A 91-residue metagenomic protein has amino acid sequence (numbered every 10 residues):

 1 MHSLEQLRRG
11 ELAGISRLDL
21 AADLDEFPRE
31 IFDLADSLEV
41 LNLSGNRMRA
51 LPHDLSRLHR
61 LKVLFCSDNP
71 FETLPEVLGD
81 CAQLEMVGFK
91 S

Functional and structural regions predicted by a protein language model:
M1-D68, E72-S91: The feature captures the LRR N-terminal capping module
